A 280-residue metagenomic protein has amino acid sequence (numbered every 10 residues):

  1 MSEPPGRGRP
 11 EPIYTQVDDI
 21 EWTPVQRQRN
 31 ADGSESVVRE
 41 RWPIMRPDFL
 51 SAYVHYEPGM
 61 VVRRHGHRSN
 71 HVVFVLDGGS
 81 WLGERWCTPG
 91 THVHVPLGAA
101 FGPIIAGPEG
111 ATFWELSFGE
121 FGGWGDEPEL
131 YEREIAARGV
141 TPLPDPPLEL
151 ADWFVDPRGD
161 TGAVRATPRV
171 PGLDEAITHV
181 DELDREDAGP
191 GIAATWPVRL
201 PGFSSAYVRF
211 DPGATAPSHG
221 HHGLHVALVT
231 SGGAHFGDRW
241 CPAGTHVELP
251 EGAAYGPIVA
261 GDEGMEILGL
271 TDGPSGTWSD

Functional and structural regions predicted by a protein language model:
M1-D48, E129, R133-G202: A short, N-terminal "cap"/entry segment at the start of jelly-roll beta-barrel domains of the cupin/DSBH fold
P43, V61, P190-G220, H225-L228 (+1 more regions): Acidic/His-leaning functional-site neighborhoods
P58, R68-L82, H222-F236: Glycine- and acidic-residue-biased ligand/ion/polar-headgroup-sensing regions
P58-R64, F74, R85, T91 (+4 more regions): A cross-kingdom feature marking solvent-exposed beta-strand/loop segments within repeated, beta-rich binding/scaffold
G66-R68, W86-C87, A106-P108, G220-H222 (+2 more regions): Short glycine/proline-enriched turns and hinge-like loops at secondary-structure junctions
L82-G102, F236-Y255: Short acidic-glycine-tyrosine-enriched beta hairpin
G102, A106-T167, G256, A260-D280: Double-stranded beta-helix
